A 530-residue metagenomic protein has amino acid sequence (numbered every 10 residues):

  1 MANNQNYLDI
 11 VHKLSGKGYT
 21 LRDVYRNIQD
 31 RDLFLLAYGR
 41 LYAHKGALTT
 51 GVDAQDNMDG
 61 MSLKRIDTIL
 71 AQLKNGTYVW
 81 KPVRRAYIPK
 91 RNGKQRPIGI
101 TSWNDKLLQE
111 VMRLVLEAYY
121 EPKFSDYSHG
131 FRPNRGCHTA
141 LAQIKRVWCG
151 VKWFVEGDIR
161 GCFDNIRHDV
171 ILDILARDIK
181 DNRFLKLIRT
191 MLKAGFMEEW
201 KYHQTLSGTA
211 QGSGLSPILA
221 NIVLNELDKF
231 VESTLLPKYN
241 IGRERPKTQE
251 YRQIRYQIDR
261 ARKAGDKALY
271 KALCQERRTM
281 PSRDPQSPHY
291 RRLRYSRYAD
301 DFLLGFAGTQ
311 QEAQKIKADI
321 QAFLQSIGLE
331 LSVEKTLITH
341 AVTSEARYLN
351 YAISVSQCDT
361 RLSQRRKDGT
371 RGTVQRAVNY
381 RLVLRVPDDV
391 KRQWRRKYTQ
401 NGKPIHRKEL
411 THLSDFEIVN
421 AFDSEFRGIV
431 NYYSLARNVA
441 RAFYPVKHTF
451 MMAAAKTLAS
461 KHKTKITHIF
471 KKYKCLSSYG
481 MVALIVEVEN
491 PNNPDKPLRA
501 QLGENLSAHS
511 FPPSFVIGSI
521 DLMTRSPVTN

Functional and structural regions predicted by a protein language model:
M1-N530: Non-catalytic terminal/accessory segments
